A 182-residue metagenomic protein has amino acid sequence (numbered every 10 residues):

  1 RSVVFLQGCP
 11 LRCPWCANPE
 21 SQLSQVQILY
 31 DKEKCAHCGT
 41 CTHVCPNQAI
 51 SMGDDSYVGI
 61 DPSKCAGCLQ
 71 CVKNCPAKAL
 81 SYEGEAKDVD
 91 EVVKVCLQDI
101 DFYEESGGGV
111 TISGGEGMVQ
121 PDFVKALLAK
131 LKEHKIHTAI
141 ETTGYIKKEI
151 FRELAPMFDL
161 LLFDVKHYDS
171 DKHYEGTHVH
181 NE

Functional and structural regions predicted by a protein language model:
R1-T40, Y57-G67: N-terminal pre-triad scaffold of radical SAM enzymes
V3-F5, S51, G59, T111 (+1 more regions): Short, conserved beta-strand segments within well-ordered enzyme catalytic domains that often line or immediately flank
V4, Q25-V26, D55-S56, E83 (+3 more regions): Residues at secondary-structure transition points
L6-G8, P19, P62-S63, E83 (+4 more regions): Fold-independent oxyanion-binding glycine-rich loops and adjacent beta-strand/coil segments at enzyme active sites
P14-S21, T40-I60, Q70-E85: Iron-sulfur cluster-binding cysteine motifs and their immediate structural context in ferredoxin-like electron-transfer
G39, L69, P121, K125: Conserved active-site region of classical short-chain dehydrogenase/reductase
D55-S56, S63-K64, E85-E91, V95: FAD-binding FR-type
D90-E182: Conserved AdoMet/S-adenosylmethionine-binding subsite of the radical SAM
